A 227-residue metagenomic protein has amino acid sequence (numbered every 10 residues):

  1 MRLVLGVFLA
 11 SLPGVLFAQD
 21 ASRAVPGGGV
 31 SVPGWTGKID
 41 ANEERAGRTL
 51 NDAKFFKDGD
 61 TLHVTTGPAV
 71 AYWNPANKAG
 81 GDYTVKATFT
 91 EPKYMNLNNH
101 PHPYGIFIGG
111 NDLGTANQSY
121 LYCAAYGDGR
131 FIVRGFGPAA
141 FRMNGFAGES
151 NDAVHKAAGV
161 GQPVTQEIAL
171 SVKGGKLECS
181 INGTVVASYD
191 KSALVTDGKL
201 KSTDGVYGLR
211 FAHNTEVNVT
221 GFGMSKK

Functional and structural regions predicted by a protein language model:
V4-V15: Bacterial N-terminal signal peptides
Q19-N96, K176: Low-complexity, Ser/Thr/Pro/Gly-rich disordered linker/stalk regions
T66-M143: Secretory/extracellular carbohydrate-interaction modules and structurally similar beta-sandwich "look-alikes"
A71-N77, D152-V160, G208-L209: Beta-strand-rich interaction surfaces with strong enrichment in secreted/lumenal proteins
A87, T220-M224: Extracellular beta-strand elements of beta-rich domains used for carbohydrate recognition/degradation or cell-matrix
A87, V160-L194: Carbohydrate-binding surfaces in secreted/extracellular proteins
F141-E167: Short, aromatic/His-centered strand-loop micro-motif at the edge of beta-sheets
Y189-G221: Flexible glycan-contacting loops in extracellular carbohydrate-active proteins
